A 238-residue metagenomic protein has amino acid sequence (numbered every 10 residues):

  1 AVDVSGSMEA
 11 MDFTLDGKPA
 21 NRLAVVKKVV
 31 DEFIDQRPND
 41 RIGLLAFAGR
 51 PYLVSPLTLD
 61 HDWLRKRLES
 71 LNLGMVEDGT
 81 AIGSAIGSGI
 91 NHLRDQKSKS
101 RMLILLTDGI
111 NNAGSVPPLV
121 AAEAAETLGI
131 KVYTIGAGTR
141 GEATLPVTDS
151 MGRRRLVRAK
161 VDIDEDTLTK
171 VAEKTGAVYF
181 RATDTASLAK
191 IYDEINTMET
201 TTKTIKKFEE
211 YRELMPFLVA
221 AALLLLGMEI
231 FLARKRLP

Functional and structural regions predicted by a protein language model:
A1-V4, A46-A48, L57, T107 (+1 more regions): Flexible glycine-/small-residue-rich
V4-F13, I110-A113: Short acidic, Gly/Ser-rich segments with clustered Asp/Glu that frequently serve as metal-coordination loops in enzyme
G6, D31-N39, E69, L73 (+5 more regions): Sec-exported extracytoplasmic/periplasmic mature domains
M8-R41, T58-W63: …and closely analogous acidic/polar surface helices at protein-protein or active-site interfaces in A-domain-like
A10, P38-L71, I90-Q96, A143-E165 (+1 more regions): Short beta-strand-loop
E77-T80, N91, S100-M102, G109-K174: VWA/integrin I-like adhesion module and closely mimicked acidic/polar interface patches used
V178, A182-L214: Juxtamembrane amphipathic/hinge helix adjacent to a transmembrane helix
T201-P238: C-terminal signal-anchor/stop-transfer transmembrane helix together with its immediate cytosolic, Lys/Arg-enriched
